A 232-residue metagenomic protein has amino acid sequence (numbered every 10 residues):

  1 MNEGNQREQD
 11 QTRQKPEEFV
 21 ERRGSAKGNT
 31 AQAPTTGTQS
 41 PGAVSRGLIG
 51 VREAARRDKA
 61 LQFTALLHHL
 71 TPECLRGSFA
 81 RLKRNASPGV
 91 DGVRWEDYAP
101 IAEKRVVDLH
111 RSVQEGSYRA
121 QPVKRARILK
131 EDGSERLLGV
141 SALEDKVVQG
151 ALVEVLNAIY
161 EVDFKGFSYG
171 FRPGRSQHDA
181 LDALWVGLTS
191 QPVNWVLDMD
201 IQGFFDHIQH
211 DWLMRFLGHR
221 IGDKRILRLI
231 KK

Functional and structural regions predicted by a protein language model:
M1-D91, E96-K104: Non-catalytic, polymerase-adjacent accessory regions of viral genome-replication enzymes
H68, D91-A99, S141, G170 (+2 more regions): Conserved phosphate/pyrophosphate-binding and hydrolysis machinery centered on Walker-type P-loop NTPases, extending
S78-L82, A151, L229-I230: Short alpha-helical scaffolding segments that buttress acidic/His motifs in well-ordered protein cores
R81-K83, L137, P192: Alpha-helical hydrophobic/aromatic positions enriched in membrane-embedded helices and signal peptides
G89, R136-G139, D200: Residue-level detector of functionally special positions within alpha-helical transmembrane segments of multi-pass
R105-D108, S112-R127, E131-D132, V155 (+2 more regions): Conserved polymerase palm-domain catalytic core
E135-F164: Conserved pre-motif C helix in the palm subdomain of viral-like polymerases
